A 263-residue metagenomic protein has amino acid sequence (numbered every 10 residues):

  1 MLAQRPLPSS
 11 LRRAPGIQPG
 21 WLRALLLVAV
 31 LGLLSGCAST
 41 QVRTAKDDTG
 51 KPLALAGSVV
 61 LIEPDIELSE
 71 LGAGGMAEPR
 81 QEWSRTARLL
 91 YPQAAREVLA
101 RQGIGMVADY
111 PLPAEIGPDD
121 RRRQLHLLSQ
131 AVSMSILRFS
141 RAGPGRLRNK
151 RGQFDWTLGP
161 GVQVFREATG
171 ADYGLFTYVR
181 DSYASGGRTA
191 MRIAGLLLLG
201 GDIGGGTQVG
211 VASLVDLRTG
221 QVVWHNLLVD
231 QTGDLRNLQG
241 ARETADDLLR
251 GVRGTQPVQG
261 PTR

Functional and structural regions predicted by a protein language model:
A3-L26: Bacterial N-terminal signal peptides that target proteins for export
R23, W83-S84, D202-T207: Glycine-rich, flexible loop segments associated with nucleotide phosphate handling
L27, Q81-R85, D234, L238: Flexible, glycine- and charge-enriched loops at secondary-structure boundaries
L34-G36: C-terminal motif of bacterial Sec signal peptides marking the signal peptidase cleavage site
A38-L71, L89-Y91, L158-Y173, Y178-R263: C-terminal/domain-edge helix-coil "capping" segments
G74-R180, Q221, H225-L227: N-terminal segment of the mature soluble domain
